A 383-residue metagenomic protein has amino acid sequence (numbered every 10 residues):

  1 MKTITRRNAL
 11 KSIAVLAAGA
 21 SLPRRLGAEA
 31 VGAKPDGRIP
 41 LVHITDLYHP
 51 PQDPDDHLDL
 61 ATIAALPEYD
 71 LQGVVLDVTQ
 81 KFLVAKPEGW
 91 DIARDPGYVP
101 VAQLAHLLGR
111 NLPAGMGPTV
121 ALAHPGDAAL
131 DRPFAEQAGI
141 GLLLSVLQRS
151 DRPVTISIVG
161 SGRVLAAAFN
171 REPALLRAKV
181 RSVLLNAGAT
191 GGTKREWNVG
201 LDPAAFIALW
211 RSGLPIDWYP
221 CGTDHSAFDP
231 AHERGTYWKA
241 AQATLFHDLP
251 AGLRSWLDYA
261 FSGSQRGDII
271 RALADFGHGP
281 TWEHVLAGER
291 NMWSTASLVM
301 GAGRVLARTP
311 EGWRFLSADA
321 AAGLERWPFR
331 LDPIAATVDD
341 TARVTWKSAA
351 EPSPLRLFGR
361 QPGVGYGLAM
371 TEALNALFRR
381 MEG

Functional and structural regions predicted by a protein language model:
K2, N8-A30: N-terminal export signals
V15, R211-P215, R304: Short, well-ordered loop/turn and helix-capping segments at boundaries between secondary-structure elements and domains
V31-D95, H124-H232: Active-site histidine-anchored catalytic micro-motif
K34-R38, L58-L66, D70-G73, G200 (+1 more regions): Conformational coupling and interaction surfaces
P96-V99, Q103: Short, structured active-site "lid" loops
L104, G109-N111, G115-P133: Surface-exposed loop and adjacent secondary-structure segments within mature catalytic domains
